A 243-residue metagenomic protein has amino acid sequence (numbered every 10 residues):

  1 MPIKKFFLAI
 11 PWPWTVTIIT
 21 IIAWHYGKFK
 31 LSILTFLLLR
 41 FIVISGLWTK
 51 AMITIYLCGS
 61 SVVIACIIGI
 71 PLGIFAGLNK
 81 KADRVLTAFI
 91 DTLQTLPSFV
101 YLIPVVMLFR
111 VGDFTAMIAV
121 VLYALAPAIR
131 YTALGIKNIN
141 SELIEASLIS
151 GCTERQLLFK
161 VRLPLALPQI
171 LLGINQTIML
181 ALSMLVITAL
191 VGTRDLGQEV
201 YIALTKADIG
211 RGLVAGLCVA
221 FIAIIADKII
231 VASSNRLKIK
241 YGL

Functional and structural regions predicted by a protein language model:
M1-L8, W48-Y56, S60, D83-L86 (+7 more regions): Alpha-helical membrane-interface segments at transmembrane helix boundaries
M1-Y56, V63, I230-L243: N-terminal, non-cleaved signal-anchor transmembrane helix
I21-W24, L39-T49, S61-I90: Transmembrane-helix boundary motif in ABC transporter permease subunits
K50-T54, I74, R84-A88, Y131 (+4 more regions): Membrane-spanning helices that line or support transport/gating and their immediate boundary helices in channels
L57-S60, A65-I68, G77, I90-A124: Generic hydrophobic transmembrane alpha-helix motif, especially the helices
M107, I136, A181-I222, K238-L243: Glycine-rich helix-loop "coupling/hinge" segments at transmembrane-helix boundaries in multipass transporters
I118, L122, E154-T188, G210 (+2 more regions): Transmembrane alpha-helices
A128-G173, V200: Short cytoplasmic-facing helical segments at TM-TM junctions of multi-pass membrane proteins
